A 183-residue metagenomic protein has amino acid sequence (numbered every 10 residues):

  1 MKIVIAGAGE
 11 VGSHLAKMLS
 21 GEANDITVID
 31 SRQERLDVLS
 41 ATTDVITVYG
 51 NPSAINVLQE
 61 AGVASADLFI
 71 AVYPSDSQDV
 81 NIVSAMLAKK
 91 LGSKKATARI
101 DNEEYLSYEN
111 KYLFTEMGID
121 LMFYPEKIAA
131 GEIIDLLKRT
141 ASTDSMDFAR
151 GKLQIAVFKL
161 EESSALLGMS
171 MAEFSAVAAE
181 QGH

Functional and structural regions predicted by a protein language model:
M1-H183: Cytosolic regulatory regions of ion transport systems
